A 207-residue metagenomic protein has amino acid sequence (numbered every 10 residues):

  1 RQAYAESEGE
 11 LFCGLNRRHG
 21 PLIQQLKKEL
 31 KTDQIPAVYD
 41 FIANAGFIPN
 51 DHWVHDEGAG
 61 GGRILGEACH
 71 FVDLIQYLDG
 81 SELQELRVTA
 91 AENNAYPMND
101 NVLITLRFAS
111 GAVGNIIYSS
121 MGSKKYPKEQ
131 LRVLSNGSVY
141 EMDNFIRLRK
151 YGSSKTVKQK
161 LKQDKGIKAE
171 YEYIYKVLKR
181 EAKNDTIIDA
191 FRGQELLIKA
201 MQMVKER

Functional and structural regions predicted by a protein language model:
R1-A3: Beta-loop-alpha module in the N-terminal Rossmann-like domain of NAD(P)-dependent dehydrogenases, especially those
E6, E10, A109, Y173-R207: C-terminal helix-rich "cap/oligomerization" subdomain common to oxidoreductases
G9-F12, R17-A95: Predominantly a Rossmann-like dinucleotide-binding segment in NAD(P)-dependent oxidoreductases
H19-I23, F71-V72, K168-Y175, Q194-I198: A general structural signal for well-ordered alpha-helical segments in protein cores
I23-Q25, P49-V54, P97-D100, K128-E129 (+2 more regions): Short aromatic-enriched loop/helix-cap "lid" or pocket-rim segments at secondary-structure transitions that line
A59-L65, T156-K165: A short glycine-threonine-serine/GTX helix/turn-capping micro-motif
G66, V72-R147, K168-A182: Contiguous beta-strand/loop segments that form the cofactor/metal-binding neighborhood of enzyme cores
K125-Q130, Y151-L161: A short, polar/proline- and glycine-enriched secondary-structure boundary/capping micro-motif
